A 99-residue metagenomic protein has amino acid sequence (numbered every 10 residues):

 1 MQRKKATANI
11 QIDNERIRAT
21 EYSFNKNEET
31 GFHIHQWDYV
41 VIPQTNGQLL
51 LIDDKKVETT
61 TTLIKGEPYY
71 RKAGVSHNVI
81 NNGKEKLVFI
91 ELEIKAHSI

Functional and structural regions predicted by a protein language model:
M1-Q2: Catalytic phosphate/metal-binding cores of nucleic-acid and nucleotide-processing enzymes, i.e., regions that mediate
K5-G31, D38-V41, L92: A short glycine-rich, His/Asp/Glu-containing loop-to-beta-strand
Y22, T30-H35, I52, T59-T61 (+1 more regions): Short histidine-centered beta-strand/loop micro-motifs that create catalytic or ligand/metal-coordination sites
N27-T30, Y69, A73-I80: Histidine-centered metal-chelating micro-motifs
I34-L50: Short, conserved beta-strand element in jelly-roll/cupin
K56-A73: Short acidic-glycine-tyrosine-enriched beta hairpin
G74-H97: Ligand-binding loop in jelly-roll beta-barrel domains
